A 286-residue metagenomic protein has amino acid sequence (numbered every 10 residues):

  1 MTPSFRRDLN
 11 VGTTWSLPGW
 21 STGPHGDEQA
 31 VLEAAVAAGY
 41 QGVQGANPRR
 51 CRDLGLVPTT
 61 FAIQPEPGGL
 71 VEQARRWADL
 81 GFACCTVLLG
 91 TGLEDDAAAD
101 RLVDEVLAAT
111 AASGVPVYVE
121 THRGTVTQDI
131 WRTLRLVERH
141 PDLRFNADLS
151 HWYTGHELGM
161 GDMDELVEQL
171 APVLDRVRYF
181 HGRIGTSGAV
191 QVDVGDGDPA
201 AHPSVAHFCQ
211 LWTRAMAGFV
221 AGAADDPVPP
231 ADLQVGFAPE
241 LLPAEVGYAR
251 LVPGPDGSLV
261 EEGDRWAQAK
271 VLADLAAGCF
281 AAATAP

Functional and structural regions predicted by a protein language model:
M1-Q29, R139-L143, Y153-P286: Histidine-acidic metal/acid-base catalytic patches
T13-W15, R49, Q64, L89-L93 (+5 more regions): Active-site-proximal loop/turn and secondary-structure-junction residues that shape catalytic pockets, frequently
T22-H25, G39-D53, A62-V71, T91-A98 (+2 more regions): Acidic-and-aromatic substrate-binding clefts and catalytic sites of carbohydrate-active enzymes
H25-R50, R76-C85: Catalytic domains of carbohydrate-active enzymes, especially glycoside hydrolases
A30-A34, D53, E72-D79, R101-A112 (+6 more regions): Alpha-helical scaffolding segments of alpha/beta enzyme cores, especially the outer helices of TIM-barrel or partial
A35, V43, W77, V117 (+3 more regions): Conserved, mostly hydrophobic/aromatic
G42-Q44, T59-T60, C85-T86, N146 (+2 more regions): Conserved beta-strand positions in the central sheet of alpha/beta enzyme cores
P58-F145: Active-site acidic/histidine proton-transfer and metal-coordination neighborhood in alpha/beta enzyme cores
